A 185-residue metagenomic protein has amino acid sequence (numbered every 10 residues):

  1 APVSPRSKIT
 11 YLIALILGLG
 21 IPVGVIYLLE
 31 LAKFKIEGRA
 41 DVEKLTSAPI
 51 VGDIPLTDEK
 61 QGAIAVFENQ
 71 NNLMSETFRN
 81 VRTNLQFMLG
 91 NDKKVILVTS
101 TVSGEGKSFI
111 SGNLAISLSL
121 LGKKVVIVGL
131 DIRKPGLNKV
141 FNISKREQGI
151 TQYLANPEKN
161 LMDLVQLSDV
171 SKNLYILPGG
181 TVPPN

Functional and structural regions predicted by a protein language model:
A1-V3: Polar/charged helix-initiation
I9-V126, L130-T151, A155-D163, S168-S171 (+1 more regions): Short boundary/hinge segments that flank catalytic cores
I132, I176-P178: Structured cytosolic domains appended to multi-pass membrane proteins
